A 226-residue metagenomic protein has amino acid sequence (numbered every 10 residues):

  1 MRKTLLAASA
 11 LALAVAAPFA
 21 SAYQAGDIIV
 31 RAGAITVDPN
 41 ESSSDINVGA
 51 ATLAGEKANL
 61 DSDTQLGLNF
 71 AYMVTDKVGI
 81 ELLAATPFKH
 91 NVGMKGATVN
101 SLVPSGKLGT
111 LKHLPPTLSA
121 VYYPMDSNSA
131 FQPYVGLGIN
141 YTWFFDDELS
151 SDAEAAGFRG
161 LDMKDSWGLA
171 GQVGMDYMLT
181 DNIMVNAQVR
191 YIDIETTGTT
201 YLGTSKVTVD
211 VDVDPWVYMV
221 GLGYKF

Functional and structural regions predicted by a protein language model:
M1-G26: Cleavable N-terminal export/targeting peptides
S21-N69, G223-K225: Short glycine/proline- and aromatic-enriched beta-strand/turn motifs that initiate or cap beta-hairpins
D27, N69-S150, V213-F226: Gram-negative (and chloroplast) outer-membrane scaffold detector with strong preference for beta-barrel transmembrane
T36-D38, S62-L66, T86, K112-L114 (+4 more regions): Transmembrane beta-barrel architecture of outer-membrane proteins
S42-A50, N91-S101, F145-A156, T197-K206: Outer-membrane beta-barrel translocator domains and adjoining extracellular loop/strand segments of Gram-negative
K57-S62, S105-K112, A156-D165, V207-D214: Replace "Gram-negative outer membrane beta-barrel proteins" with "bacterial and organellar outer membrane beta-barrel
G67-A71, M184-N186: Short, conserved structural micro-motifs that define repeat-unit consensus positions and nucleotide-binding loops
K89-G93, T180-F226: Predominantly the C-terminal beta-signal and adjacent terminal strand-loop region of outer-membrane beta-barrel
